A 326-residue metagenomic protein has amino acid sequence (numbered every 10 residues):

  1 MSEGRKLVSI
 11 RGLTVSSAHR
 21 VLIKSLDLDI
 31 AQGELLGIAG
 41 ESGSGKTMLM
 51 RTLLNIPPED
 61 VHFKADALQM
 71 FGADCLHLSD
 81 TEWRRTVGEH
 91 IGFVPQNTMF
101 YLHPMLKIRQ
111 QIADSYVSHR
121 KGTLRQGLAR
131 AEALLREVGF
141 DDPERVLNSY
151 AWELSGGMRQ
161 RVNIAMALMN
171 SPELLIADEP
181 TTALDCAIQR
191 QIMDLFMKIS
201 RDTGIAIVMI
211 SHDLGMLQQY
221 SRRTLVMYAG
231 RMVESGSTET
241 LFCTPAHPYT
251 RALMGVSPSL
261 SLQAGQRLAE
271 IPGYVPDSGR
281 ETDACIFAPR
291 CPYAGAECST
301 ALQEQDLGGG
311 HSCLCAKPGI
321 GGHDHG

Functional and structural regions predicted by a protein language model:
A39-E41: The feature captures the beta-strand-to-loop junction immediately N-terminal to the Walker
C75-G92, S118, T240-P245, P276-T282: ABC ATPase NBD coupling module
I112, I164, L175, I188 (+1 more regions): Hydrophobic anchor residue at the start of the ABC signature
E144-R145, S237-G326: Short catalytic/signature loops enriched in Gly
S149-L154, M158: Conserved ABC ATPase signature
M169-E173: A short, proline-enriched helix->beta-strand linker immediately N-terminal to the Walker B motif in ABC-type P-loop
P180, L184-Q266: P-loop NTP-binding/switch modules centered on Walker-like glycine-rich loops
